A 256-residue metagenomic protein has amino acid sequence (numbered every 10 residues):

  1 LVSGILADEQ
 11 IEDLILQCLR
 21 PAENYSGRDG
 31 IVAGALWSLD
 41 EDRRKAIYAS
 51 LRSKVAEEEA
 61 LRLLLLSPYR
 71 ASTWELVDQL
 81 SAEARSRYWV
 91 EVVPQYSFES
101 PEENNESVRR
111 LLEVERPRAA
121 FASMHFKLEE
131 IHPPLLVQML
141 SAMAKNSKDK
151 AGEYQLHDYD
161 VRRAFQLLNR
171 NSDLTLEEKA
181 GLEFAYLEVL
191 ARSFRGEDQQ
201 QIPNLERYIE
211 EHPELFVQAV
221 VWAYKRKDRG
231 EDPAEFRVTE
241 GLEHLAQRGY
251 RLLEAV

Functional and structural regions predicted by a protein language model:
L1-V256: Non-catalytic all-alpha helical scaffold/repeat segments
